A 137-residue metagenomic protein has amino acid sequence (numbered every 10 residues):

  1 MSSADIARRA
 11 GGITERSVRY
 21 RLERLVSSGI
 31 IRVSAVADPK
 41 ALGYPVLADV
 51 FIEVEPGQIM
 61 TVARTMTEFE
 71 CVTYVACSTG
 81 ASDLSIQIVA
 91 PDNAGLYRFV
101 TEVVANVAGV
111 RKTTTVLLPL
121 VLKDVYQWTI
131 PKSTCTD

Functional and structural regions predicted by a protein language model:
M1-D137: A compositional/biophysical signature of low hydrophobicity enriched in polar/charged and small residues
